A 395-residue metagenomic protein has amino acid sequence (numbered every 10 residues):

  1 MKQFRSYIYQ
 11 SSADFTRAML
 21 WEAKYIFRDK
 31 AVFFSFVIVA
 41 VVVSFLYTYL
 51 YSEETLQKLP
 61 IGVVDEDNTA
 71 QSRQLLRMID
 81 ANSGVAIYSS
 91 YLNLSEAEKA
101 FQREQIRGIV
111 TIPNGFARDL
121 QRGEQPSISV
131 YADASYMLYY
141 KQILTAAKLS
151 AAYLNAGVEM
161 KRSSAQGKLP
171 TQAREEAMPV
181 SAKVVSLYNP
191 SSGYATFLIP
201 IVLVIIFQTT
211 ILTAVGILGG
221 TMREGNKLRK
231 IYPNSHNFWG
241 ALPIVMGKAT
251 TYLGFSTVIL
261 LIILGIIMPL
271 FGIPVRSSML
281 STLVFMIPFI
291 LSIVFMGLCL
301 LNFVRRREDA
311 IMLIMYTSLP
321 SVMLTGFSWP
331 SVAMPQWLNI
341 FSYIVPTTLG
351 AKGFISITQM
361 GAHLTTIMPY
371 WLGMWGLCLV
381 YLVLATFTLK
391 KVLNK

Functional and structural regions predicted by a protein language model:
M1-T196, T366: Extracytoplasmic/periplasmic domains immediately adjacent to an N-terminal transmembrane anchor in multi-pass membrane
Y9, L20, L218-P233, G373-K395: Junction motif at the cytosolic side of a transmembrane helix
S12, T16-L20, T196, N237-T250 (+4 more regions): Alpha-helical membrane-protein architecture signal
K30-A31, L242, E308: Residues that define the loop-to-transmembrane-helix transition and helix capping in multi-pass membrane transporters
F33, V37, V41, I206 (+4 more regions): Hydrophobic alpha-helical transmembrane bundles that constitute the permease/transmembrane domains of multi-pass
F45, V185-I267: Hydrophobic alpha-helical transmembrane segments of multi-pass membrane transport proteins
L46-Y47, N68, G254, G265-I266 (+1 more regions): Membrane-spanning alpha-helical segments of multipass transporters and channels
P170-S181, K227, I344-I355: Peri-membrane helix termini and adjoining interfacial loops of integral membrane proteins
